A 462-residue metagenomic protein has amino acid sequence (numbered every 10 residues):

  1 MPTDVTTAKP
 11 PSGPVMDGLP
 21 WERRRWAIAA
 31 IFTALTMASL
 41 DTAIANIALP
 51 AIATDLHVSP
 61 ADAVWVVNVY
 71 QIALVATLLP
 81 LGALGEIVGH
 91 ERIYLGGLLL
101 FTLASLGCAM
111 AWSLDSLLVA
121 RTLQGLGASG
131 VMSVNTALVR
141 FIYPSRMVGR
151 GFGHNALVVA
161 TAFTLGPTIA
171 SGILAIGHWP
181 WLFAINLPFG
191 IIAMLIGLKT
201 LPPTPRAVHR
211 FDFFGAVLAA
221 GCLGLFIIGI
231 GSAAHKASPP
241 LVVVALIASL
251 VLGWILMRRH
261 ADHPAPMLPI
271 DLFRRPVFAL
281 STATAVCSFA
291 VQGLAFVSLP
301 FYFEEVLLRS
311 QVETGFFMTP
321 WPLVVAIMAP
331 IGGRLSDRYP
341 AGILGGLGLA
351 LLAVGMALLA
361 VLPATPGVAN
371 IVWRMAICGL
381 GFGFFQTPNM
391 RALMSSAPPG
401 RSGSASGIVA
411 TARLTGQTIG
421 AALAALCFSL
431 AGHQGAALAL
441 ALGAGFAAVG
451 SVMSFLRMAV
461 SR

Functional and structural regions predicted by a protein language model:
M1-L40, T54: Cytosolic juxtamembrane N-terminal segment immediately preceding the first transmembrane helix of multi-pass
R25-L40, A45-I47, P60, N135 (+6 more regions): 12-transmembrane solute porter fold
A48-T77, S116, L307, V312-F317: Extracellular/periplasmic helix-loop-helix junction of adjacent transmembrane segments in MFS-like secondary
I52-A53, L84-G85, I169-G177, I230 (+3 more regions): Interfacial helix-cap and linker-helix signal at transmembrane-aqueous boundaries of multi-pass secondary transporters
D55-H57, G89, M110-S116, G177-H178 (+3 more regions): Helix-breaking motifs and short loop linkers at transmembrane-helix boundaries and internal kinks in secondary membrane
V75-A76, L106, A160, T164 (+5 more regions): Hydrophobic/small/kink-forming positions within alpha-helical transmembrane segments of polytopic membrane proteins
A83-F214: Helix-loop-helix hairpins in multi-pass membrane proteins, especially solute transporters
L187-P205, A220-S232, A248-H263, G450-M458: C-terminal membrane-cytosol helix-exit motif in multi-pass small-molecule transporters
